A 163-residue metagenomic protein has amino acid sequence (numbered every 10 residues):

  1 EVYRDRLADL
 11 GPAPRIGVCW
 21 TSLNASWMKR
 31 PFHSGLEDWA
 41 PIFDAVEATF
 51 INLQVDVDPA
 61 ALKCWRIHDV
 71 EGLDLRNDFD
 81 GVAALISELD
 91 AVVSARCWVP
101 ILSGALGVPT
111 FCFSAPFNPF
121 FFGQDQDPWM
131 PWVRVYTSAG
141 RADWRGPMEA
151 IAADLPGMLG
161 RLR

Functional and structural regions predicted by a protein language model:
E1-R163: Catalytic machinery of carbohydrate-active enzymes, primarily nucleotide-sugar-dependent glycosyltransferases
